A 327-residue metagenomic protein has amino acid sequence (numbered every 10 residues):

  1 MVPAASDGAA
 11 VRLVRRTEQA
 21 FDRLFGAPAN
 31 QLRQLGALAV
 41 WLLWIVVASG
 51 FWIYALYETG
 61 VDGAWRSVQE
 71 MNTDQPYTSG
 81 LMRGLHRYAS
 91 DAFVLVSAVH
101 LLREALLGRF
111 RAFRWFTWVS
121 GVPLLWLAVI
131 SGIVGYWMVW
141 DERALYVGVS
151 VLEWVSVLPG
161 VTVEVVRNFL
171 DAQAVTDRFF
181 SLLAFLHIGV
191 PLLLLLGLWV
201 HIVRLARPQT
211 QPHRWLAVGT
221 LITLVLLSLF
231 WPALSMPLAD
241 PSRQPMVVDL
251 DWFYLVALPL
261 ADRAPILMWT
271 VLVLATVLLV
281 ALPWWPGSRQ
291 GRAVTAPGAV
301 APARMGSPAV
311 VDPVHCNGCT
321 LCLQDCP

Functional and structural regions predicted by a protein language model:
V2-L13, I53-E58, S90-G108, W118-R167 (+2 more regions): Transmembrane-helix bundle segments that line or gate the permeation/cavity pathway in multi-pass membrane proteins
S6, A27-I45, T73-L95, A112 (+3 more regions): Membrane-entry segments of alpha-helical transmembrane domains in multi-pass membrane proteins
R16-L35, T78-S79, L106, A172-T176 (+1 more regions): Cytosolic juxtamembrane amphipathic/interface segments immediately preceding and feeding into a transmembrane helix
G26-V40, A105-L125, D141, V147 (+2 more regions): Membrane-interfacial loop-to-helix junctions in multi-pass inner-membrane proteins
Y54-G84, G148-T176, P241-P259: Extracytosolic (periplasmic/ER-lumenal) interhelical loops and adjacent juxtamembrane/interface segments of multi-pass
S97-E104, L194-L205, S228-L229, T276-Q290: Alpha-helical transmembrane segments
A296-G318: Ferredoxin-like iron-sulfur electron-transfer modules
L321-P327: Iron-sulfur cluster-binding cysteine motifs and their immediate structural context in ferredoxin-like electron-transfer
